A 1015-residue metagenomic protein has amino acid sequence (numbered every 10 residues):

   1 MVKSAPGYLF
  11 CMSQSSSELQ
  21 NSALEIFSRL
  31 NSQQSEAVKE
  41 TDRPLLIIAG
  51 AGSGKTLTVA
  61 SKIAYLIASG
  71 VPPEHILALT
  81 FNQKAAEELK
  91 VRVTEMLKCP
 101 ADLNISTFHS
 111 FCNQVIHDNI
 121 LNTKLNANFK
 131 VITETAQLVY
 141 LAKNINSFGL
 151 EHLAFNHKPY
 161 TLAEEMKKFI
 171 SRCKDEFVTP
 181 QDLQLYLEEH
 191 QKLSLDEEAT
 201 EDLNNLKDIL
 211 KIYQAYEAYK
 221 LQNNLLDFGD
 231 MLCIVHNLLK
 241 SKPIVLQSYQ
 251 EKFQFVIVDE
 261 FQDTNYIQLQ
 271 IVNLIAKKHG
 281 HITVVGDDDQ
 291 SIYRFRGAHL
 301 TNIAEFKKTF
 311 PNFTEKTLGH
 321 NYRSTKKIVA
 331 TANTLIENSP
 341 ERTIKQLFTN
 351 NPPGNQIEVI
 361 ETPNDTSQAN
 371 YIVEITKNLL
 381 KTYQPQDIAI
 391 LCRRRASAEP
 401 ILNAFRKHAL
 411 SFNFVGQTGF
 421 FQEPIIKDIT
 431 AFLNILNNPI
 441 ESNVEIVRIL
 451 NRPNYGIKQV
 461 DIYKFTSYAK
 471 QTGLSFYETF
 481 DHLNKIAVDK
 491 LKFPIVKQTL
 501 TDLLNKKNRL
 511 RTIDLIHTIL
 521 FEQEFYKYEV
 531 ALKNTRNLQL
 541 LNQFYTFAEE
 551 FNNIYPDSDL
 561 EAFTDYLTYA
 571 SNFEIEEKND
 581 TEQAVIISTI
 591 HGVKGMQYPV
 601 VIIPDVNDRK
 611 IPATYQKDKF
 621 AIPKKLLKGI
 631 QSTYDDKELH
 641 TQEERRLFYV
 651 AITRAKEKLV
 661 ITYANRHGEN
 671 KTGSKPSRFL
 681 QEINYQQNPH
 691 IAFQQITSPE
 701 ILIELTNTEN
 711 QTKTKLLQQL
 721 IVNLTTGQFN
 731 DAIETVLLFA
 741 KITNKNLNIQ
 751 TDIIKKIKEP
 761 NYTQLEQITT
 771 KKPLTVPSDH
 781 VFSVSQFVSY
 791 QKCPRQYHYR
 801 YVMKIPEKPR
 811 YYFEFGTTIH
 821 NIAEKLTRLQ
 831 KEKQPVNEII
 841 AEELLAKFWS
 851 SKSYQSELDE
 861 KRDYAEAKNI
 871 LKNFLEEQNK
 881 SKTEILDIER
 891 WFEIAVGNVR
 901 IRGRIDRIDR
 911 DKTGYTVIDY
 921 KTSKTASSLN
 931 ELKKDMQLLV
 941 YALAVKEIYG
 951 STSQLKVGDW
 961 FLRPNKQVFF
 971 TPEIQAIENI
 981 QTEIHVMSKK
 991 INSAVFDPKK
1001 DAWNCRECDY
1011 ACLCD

Functional and structural regions predicted by a protein language model:
K3-V91, D202, I244, E251 (+8 more regions): Conserved motor-region signature of P-loop NTPase helicases/translocases
Y8-L24, D42-R43, G50-S53, A64-C233 (+12 more regions): A basic/glycine-biased coupling hinge at the interface between accessory DNA-binding modules
M12, L24, Q583, V600 (+2 more regions): Accessory/regulatory regions of helicases
N104-Q114, I257-E260, V285, R394-A396 (+8 more regions): Conserved helicase core region in the C-terminal RecA-like lobe
L203-L210, A215-Y216, L225, Q384 (+6 more regions): Accessory C-terminal helicase-associated subdomains
V593, E644-L659, N821, T827 (+3 more regions): Metal-dependent nuclease catalytic cores in nucleic-acid-processing enzymes, especially RNase H-like/related
G595, P689-T714, I839, V945-D1015: Metal-dependent nuclease catalytic regions and adjoining charged, substrate-binding loops involved in nucleic-acid end
D887-I948, F970, I980-I984: Non-catalytic protein-protein interaction segments used by genome-maintenance enzymes to assemble and couple activities
